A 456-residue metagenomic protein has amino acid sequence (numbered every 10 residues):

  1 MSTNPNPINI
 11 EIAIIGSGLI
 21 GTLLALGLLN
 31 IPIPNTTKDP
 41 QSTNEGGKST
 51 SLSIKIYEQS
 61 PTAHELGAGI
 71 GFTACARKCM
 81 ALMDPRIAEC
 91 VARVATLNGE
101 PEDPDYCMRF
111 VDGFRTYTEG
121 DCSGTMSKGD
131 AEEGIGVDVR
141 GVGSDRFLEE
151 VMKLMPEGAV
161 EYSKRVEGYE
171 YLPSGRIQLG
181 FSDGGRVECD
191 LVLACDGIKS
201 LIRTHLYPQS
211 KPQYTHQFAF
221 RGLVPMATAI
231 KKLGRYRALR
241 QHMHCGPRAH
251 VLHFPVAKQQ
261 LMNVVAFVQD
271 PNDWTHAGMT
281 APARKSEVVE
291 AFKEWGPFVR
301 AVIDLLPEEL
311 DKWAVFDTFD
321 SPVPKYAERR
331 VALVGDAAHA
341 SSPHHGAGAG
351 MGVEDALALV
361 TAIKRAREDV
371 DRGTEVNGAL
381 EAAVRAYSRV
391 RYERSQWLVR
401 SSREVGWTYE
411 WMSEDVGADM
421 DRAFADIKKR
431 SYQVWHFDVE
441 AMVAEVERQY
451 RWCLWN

Functional and structural regions predicted by a protein language model:
T3-N9, I15, A92-R93, E102 (+2 more regions): C-terminal helical "tail/cap" subdomain of flavin- and related membrane-associated enzymes
E11, S53, L261: Residues at the starts of beta-strands that form the adenosine-phosphate
A13-G27, L193-A194, E309-E404: Conserved mid-domain beta->alpha element of the FAD-binding
S17, L29-A68: Glycine-rich FAD pyrophosphate-binding loop
L28-T36, D84, L206, I363-R367: Active-site catalytic pocket residues across diverse enzymes, especially alpha/beta-hydrolases
P32-T50, C122-K128, R367-A379: Intrinsically disordered, low-complexity domain-flanking/linker segments in eukaryotic proteins, enriched
S60-L154, Y409-M412: Active-site-adjacent segment of FAD-dependent monooxygenases/related oxidoreductases
I87, Y117, G136-V142, R146-P307: Conserved FAD-binding catalytic core of PHBH/FMO-like flavoproteins
